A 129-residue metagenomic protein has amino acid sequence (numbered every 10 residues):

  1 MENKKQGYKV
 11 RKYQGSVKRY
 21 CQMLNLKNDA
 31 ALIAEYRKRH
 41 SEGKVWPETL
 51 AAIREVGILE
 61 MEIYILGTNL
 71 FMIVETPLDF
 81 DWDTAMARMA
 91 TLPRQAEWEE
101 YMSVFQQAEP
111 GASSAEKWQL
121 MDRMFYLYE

Functional and structural regions predicted by a protein language model:
M1-V17: Acidic, low-complexity proline/glycine-rich segments
R19-L26: Active-site-flanking beta-strand signature of metal-NTP-handling nucleotidyl enzymes and homologous cyclase-like
D29-A30, L70, P77-W82: Short, charged/polar surface micro-motifs in flexible loops or helix N-caps
L32-G57: Short amphipathic alpha-helical segments
V56, P77-K117: An amphipathic, aromatic/His-enriched active-site/gating alpha helix that lines ligand/cofactor pockets
M61-L66: Short beta-strand
K117-F125: Eukaryote-biased recognition of C-terminal alpha-helical segments
Y128-E129: C-terminal partner/receptor-binding element of secreted or periplasmic proteins
